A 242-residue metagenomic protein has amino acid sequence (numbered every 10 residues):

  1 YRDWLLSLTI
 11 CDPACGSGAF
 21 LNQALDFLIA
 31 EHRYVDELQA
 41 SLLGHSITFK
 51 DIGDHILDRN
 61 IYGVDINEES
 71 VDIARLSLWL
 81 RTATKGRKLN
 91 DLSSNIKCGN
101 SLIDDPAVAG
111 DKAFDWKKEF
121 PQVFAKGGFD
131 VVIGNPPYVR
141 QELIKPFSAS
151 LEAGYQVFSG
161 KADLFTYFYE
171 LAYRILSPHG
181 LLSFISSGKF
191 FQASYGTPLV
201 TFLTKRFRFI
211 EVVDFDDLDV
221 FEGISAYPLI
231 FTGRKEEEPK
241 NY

Functional and structural regions predicted by a protein language model:
Y1-D3, L28-I56, T82-N95: Flexible phosphate/Mg2+-sensing switch loops adjacent to catalytic phosphate-binding sites
Y1-L6, E211: Short, hydrophobic/aliphatic alpha-helical segments
W4-S7, L57-N60, Y227: Exposed loop/turn and edge beta-strand positions of beta-sandwich/beta-sheet ligand-binding modules
S7-A14: Conserved class I S-adenosyl-L-methionine
S17: Conserved SAM/SAH-binding loop
N22, I29, I66, V71 (+2 more regions): Signature of N6-adenine DNA methyltransferases within the class I
Y62-V64: Conserved SAM-binding motif I beta-strand of class I
A109-F114: Short glycine-rich substrate-engagement loop in P-loop NTPases that contacts/grips substrate
